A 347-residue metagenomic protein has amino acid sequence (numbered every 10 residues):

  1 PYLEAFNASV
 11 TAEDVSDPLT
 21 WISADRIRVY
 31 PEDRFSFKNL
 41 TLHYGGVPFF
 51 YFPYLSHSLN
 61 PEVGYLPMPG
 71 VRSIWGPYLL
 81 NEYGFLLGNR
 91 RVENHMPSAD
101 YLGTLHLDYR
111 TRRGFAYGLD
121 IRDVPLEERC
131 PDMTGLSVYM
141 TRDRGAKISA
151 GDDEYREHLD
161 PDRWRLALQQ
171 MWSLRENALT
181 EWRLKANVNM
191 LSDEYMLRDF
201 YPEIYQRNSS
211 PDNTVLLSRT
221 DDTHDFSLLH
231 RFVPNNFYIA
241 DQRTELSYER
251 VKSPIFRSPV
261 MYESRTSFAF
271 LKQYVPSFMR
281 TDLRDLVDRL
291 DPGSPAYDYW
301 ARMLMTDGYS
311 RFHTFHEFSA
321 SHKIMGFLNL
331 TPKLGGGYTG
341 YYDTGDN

Functional and structural regions predicted by a protein language model:
P1-N347: Outer-membrane beta-barrel proteins and related beta-barrel translocases across Gram-negative bacteria
